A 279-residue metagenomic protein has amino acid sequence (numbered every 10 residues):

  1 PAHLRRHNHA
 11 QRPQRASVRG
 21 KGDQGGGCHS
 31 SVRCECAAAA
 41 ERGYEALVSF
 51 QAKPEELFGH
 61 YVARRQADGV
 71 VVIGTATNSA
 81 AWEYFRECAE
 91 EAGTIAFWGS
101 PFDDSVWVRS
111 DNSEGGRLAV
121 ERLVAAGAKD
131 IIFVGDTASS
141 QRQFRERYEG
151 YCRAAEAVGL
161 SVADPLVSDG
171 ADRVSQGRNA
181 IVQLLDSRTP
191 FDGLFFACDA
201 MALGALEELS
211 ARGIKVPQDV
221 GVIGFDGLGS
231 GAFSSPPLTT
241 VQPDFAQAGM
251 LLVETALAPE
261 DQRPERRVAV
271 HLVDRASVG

Functional and structural regions predicted by a protein language model:
A2-E121, D186, P190: Alpha-helical recognition/docking segments in bacterial nutrient-uptake and carbohydrate-utilization systems
R5-R6, A16, I132-V134, D192-F195 (+1 more regions): Conserved beta-strand elements of the Class I
R12, G20-C28, V48-L57, A76 (+6 more regions): Hinge/beta->alpha junction and helix N-cap segments in small-molecule ligand-binding domains
D68, A128-D130, D192: Short acidic/polar active-site loop segments enriched in Thr and Asp
V120-I131: Glycine-rich phosphate/diphosphate-binding loops that line cofactor/substrate pockets in enzymes
D130, V162-L166, V216-G221: Short acidic capping loops at alpha-helix termini that bridge into adjacent secondary structure
V182, D186-G279: Flexible loop/turn connectors
